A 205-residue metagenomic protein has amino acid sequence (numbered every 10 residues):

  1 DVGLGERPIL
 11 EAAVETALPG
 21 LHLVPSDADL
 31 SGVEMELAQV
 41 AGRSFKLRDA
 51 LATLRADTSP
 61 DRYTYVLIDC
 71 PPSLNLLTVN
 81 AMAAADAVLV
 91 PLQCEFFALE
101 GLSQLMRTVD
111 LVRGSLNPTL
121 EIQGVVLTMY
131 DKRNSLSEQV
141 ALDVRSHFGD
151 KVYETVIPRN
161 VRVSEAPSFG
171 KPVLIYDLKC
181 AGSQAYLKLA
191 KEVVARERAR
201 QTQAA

Functional and structural regions predicted by a protein language model:
D1-A205: P-loop NTP-binding core
